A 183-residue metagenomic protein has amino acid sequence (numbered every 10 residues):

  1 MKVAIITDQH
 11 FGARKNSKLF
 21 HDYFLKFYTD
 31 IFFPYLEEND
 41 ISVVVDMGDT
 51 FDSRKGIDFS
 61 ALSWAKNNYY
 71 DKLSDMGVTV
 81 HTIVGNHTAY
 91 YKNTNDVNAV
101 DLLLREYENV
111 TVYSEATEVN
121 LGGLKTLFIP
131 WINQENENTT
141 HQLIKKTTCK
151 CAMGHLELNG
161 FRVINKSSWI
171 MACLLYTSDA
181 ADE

Functional and structural regions predicted by a protein language model:
K2, Q9, A13-E118: Core catalytic region of metal-dependent phosphoesterases/phosphodiesterases, especially metallo-beta-lactamase-like
A4, V44-D46, L127, A152: Hydrophobic positions in the central parallel beta-sheet of the AAA+
Q9-F11, M153-L156, S178: Histidine-centered catalytic micro-motifs
R14, N159, A181: Alpha-helical and His/Cys-centered functional microenvironments
K66-Y69, H141-I144, T177: A generic alpha-helix structural signal
N86-L174: Conserved catalytic scaffold of divalent metal-dependent phosphoesterases
Y176-E183: Conserved small/polar residues in nucleotide/adenosyl-binding loops
